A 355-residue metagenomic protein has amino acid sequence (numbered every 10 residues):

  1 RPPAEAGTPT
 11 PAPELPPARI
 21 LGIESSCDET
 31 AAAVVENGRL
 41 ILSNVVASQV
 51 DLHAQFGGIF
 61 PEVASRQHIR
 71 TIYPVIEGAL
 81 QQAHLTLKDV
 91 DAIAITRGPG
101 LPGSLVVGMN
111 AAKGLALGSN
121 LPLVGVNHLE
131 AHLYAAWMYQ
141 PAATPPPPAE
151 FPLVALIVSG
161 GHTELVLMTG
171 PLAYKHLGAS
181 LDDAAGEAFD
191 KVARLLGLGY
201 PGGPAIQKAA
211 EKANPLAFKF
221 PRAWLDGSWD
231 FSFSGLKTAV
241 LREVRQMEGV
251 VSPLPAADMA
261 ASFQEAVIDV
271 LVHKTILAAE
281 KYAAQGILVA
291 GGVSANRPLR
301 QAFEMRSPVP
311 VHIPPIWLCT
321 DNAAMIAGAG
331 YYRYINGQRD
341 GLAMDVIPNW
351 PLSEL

Functional and structural regions predicted by a protein language model:
L15-A18, V126-L153, A329: Conserved phosphate-binding catalytic cores of ATP/NTP-utilizing and phosphoryl-transfer enzymes
L15-D89, I95-P99, H128, H132: N-terminal beta-alpha supersecondary unit
T30-V35, A155-I157, T163-L167: Short beta-strand scaffold segments in enzyme catalytic cores
T86-R97, Y282-V293, H312-P314: Short glycine-rich phosphate-binding loop at a beta-alpha junction
G125-V126, I287, F303-I326: Conserved phosphate-binding/catalytic loops in two-lobed NTP-binding clefts
H132-L133, P314-E354: Glycine-rich phosphate-binding/hydrolytic loop that grips phosphoryl groups
T169-K212, K237, R242-M247: Glycine-rich phosphate-binding loop plus the immediately following alpha-helix
Q207-I287, N296-M305, Y334-G337, E354-L355: A contiguous, well-structured pocket-lining segment that forms one wall/lid of small-molecule binding clefts in soluble
